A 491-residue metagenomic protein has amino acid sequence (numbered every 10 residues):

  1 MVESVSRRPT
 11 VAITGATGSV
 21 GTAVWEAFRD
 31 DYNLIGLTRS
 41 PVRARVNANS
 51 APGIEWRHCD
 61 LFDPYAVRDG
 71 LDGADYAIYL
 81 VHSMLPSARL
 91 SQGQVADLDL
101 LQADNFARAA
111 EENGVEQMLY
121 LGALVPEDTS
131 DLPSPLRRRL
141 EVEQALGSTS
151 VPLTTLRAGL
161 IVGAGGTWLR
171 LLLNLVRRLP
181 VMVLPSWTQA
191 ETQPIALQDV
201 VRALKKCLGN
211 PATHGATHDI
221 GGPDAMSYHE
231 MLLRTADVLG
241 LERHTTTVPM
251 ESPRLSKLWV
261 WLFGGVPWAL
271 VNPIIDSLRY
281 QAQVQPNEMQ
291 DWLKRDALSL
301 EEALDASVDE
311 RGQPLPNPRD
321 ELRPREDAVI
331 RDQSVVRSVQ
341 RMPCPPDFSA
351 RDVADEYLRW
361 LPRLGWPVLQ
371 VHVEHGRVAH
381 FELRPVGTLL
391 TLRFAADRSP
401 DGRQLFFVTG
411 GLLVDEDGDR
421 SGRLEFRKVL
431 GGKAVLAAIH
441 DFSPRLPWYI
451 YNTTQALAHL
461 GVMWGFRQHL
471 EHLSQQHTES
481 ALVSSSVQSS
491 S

Functional and structural regions predicted by a protein language model:
V5-D31: N-terminal Rossmann NAD(P)H-binding glycine-rich loop of SDR-like oxidoreductase domains
P9, K206-L270, Q281-S334: Mid/C-terminal beta-alpha module of Rossmann-like enzyme folds, strongest in SDR-family dehydrogenases/epimerases
S19, D128-L241, L258, G265-V266: Oxidoreductase cofactor-interface core, primarily capturing Rossmann-like NAD(P)-dependent enzymes
V42-V46, S50-N113, L124-D131: NAD(P)H-binding glycine-rich loop region in Rossmannoid oxidoreductase-like domains and their noncatalytic homologs
L298-E301, D305-D397: Hydrophobic ligand-binding cavity/cleft-lining segments
P385-L430: Hydrophobic-ligand binding "helix-grip"
V414-T453: Beta-strand/loop substructures that line and gate deep hydrophobic ligand-binding cavities in soluble
I450-Q488: A conserved amphipathic terminal alpha-helix motif
